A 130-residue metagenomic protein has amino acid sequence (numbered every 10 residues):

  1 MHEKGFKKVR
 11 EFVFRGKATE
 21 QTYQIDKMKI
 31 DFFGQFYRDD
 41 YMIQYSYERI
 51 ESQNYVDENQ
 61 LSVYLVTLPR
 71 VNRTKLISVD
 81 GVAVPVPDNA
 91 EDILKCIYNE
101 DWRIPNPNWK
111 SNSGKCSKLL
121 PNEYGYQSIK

Functional and structural regions predicted by a protein language model:
H2-K130: The feature captures the alpha-helical scaffold/lid subdomain characteristic of nucleotidyltransferase
